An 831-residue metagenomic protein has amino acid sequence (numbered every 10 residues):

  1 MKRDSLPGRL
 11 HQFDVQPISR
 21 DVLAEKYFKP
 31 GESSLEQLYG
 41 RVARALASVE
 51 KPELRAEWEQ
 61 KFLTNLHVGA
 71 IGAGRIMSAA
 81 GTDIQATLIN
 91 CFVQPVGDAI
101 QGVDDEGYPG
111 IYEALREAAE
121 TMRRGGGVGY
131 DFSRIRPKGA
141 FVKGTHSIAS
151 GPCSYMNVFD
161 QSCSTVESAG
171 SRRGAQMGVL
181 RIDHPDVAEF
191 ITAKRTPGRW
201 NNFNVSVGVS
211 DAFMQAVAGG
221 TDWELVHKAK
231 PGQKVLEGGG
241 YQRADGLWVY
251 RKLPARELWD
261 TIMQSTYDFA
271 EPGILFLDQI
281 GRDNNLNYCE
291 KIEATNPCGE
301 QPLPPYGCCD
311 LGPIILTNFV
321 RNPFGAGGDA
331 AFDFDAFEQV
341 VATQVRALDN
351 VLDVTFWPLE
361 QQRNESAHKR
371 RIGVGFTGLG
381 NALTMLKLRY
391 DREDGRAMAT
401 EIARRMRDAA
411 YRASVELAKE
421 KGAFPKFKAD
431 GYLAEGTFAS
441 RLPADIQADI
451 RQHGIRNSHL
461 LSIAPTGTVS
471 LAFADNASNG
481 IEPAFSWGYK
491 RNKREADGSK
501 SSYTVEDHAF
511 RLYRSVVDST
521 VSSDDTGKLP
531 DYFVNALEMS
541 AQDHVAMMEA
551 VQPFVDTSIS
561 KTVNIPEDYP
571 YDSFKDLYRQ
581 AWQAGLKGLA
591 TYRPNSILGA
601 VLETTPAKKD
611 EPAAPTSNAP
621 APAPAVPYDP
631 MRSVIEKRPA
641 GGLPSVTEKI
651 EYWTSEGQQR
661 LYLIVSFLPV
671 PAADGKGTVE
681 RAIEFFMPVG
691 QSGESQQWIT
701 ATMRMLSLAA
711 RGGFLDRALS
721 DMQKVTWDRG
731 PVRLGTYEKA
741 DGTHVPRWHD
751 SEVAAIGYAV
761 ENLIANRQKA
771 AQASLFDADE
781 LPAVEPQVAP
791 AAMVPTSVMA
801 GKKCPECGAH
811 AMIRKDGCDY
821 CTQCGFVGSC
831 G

Functional and structural regions predicted by a protein language model:
M1-L88, F92-P95, G240-A244, W259-M263 (+8 more regions): Acidic/polar, glycine-rich intrinsically disordered N-terminal extensions of enzymes
D4, G8-R9, F92-F337, W357-E365 (+6 more regions): Active-site cavity-forming subdomains of large catalytic enzyme subunits
V15, L66-G81, I182, V345-D353 (+2 more regions): Core structural elements
S78-V93, Y108-D131, V166, R173 (+11 more regions): Conserved phosphate/anionic-ligand binding catalytic regions in large, soluble enzymes, centered on
V209, R282-E293, P297-P302, G395-A399 (+3 more regions): Terminal amphipathic helices with adjacent charged low-complexity linkers/tails
E300-P302, L348-D353, G436-S440, D449-R456 (+4 more regions): Catalytic alpha/beta core of large soluble enzyme barrels
V340-R363, A367, R371, R389-T466 (+3 more regions): Internal maturation/activation junctions in enzymes
Q447-D449, T604-Y662, V788-A800: Short, Gly/Pro- and small/polar-rich lid/capping loops
